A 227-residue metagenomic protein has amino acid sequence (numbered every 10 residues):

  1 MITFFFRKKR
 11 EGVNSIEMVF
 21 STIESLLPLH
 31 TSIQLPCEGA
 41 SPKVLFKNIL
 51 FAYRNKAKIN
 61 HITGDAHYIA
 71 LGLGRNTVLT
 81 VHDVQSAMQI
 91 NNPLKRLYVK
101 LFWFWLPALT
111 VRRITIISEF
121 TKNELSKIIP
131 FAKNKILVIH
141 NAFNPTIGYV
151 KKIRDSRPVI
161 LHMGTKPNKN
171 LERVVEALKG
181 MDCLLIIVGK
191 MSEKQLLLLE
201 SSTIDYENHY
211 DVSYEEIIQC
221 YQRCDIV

Functional and structural regions predicted by a protein language model:
M1-V227: Carbohydrate transferase catalytic cores enriched for Leloir-type hexosyltransferases
